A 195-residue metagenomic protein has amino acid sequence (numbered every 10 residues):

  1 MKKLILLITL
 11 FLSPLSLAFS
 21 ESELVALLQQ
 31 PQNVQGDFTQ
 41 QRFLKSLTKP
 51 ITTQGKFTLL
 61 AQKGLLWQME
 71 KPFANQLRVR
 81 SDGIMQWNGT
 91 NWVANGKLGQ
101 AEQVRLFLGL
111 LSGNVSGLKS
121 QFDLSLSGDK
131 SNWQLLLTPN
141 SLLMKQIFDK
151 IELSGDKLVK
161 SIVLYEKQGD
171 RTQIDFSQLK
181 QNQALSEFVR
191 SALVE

Functional and structural regions predicted by a protein language model:
L4-S13: Sec-dependent N-terminal signal peptides
L15-T39, F43-K49, V189-E195: N-terminal leader/targeting segments and the immediate start of mature chains
Q32-V34, T53, A61-K63, F73-N75 (+6 more regions): Envelope-exposed proteins and targeting segments
T39-F43, Q68-E70, W87, T138-N140 (+1 more regions): A generic structural motif
K49-K56: Amphipathic hydrophobic-ligand
K56-R105, T172: An acidic-aromatic
V93-W133: Flexible, surface-exposed loop/linker segments and immediately adjacent secondary-structure boundaries
K119-D123, G128-E195: Gly/Pro-enriched, hydrophobic low-complexity segments that function as extracytoplasmic propeptides/linkers
